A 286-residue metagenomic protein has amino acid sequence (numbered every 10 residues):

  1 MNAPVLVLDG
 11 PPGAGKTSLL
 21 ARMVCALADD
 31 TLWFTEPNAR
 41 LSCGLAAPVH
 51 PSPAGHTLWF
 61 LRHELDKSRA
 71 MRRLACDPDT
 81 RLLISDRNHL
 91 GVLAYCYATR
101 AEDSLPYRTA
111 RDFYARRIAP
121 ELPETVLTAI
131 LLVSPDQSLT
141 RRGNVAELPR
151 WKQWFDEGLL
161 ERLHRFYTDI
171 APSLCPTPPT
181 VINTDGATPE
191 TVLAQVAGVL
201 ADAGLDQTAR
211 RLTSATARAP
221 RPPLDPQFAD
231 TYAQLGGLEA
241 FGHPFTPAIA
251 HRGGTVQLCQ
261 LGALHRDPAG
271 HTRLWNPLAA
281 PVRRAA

Functional and structural regions predicted by a protein language model:
P11: P-loop (Walker A) phosphate-binding loop of NTP-binding proteins
K16: Conserved lysine of the Walker
L19, M23: Hydrophobic positions on the alpha1 helix immediately C-terminal to the Walker A/P-loop
V24-M71: Conserved substrate/cofactor phosphate-moiety recognition/catalytic segment in nucleotide-dependent phosphotransferases
W59-L122: Glycine-rich phosphate-binding loop used to anchor ATP phosphates in small-molecule kinases, encompassing both
Y95-T168: A glycine- and Lys/Arg-enriched "phosphate-lid" helix/loop adjacent to the NTP-binding pocket of small-molecule kinases
G143-P149, W154-A215: NTP-dependent small-molecule kinase module
D206-A286: Extended, compositionally biased repeat/scaffold regions that form elongated interaction surfaces
